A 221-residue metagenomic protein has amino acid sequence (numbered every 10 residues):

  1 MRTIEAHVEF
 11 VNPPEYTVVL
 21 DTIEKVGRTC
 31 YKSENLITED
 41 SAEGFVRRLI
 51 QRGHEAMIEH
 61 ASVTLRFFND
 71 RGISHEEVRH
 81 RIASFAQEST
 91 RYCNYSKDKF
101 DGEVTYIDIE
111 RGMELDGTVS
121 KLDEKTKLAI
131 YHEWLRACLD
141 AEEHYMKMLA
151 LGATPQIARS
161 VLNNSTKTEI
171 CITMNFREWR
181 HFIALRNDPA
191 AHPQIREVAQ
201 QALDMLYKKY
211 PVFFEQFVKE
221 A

Functional and structural regions predicted by a protein language model:
M1-A221: Family-specific signature for flavin-dependent thymidylate synthase
